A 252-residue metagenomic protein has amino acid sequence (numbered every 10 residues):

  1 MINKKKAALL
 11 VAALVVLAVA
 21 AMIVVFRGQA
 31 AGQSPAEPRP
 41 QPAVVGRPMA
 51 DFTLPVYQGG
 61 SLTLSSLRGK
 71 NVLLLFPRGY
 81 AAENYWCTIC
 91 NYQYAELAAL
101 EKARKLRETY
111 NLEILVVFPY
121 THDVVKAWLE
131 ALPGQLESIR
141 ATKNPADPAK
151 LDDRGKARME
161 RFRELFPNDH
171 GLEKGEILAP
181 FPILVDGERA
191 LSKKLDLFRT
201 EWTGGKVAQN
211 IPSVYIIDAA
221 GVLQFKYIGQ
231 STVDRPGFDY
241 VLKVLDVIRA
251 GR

Functional and structural regions predicted by a protein language model:
M1-V15: N-terminal Sec-pathway targeting helices
L10, V16-R27: Hydrophobic alpha-helical membrane-insertion segments, chiefly the h-region of N-terminal signal peptides
A31-S65, Y92-A99, A190: N-terminal "domain-start" segment that seeds a small globular fold
D51, V72, S213-V214: Conserved beta-strand and immediately adjacent loop positions that scaffold enzyme active sites
P55, P182-G187: Short acidic-hydrophobic, aromatic-tinged amphipathic segments that line or gate anion-handling sites
L64-A95, E113: Short active-site neighborhood of thiol/selenol oxidoreductases, capturing the structured segment around
Y85-F181, L191-S192: Structural microenvironment flanking redox-active thiols in thiol-disulfide oxidoreductases
K194-R252: Thiol-/selenol-based redox modules, centered on thioredoxin-like and closely related oxidoreductase domains
